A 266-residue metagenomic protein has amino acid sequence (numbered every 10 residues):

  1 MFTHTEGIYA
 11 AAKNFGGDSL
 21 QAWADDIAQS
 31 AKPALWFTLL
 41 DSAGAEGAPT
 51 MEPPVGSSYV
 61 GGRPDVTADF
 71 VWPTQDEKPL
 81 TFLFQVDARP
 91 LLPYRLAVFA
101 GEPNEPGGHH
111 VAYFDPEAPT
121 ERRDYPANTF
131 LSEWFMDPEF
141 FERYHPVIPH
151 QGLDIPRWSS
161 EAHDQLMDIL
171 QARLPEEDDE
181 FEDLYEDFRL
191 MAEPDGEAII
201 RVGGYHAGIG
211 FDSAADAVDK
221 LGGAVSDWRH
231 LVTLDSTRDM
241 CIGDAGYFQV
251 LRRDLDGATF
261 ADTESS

Functional and structural regions predicted by a protein language model:
M1-S266: Preference for intrinsically disordered or flexible, low-complexity segments and adjacent hinge/connector residues
